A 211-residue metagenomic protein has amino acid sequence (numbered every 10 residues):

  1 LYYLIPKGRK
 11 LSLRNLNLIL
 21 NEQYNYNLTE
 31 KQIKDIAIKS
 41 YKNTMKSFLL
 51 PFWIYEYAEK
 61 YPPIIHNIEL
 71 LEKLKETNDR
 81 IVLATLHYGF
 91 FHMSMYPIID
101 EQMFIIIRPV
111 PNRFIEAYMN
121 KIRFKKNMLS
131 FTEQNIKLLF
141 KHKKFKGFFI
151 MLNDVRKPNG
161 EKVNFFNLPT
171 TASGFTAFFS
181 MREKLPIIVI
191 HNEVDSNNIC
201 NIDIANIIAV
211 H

Functional and structural regions predicted by a protein language model:
L1-V82, E116-K121, N127: Membrane-anchoring hydrophobic helices of lipid-metabolizing enzymes
L70, S94, Y118, F175-T176: Short, hydrophobic/aromatic alpha-helical segments in well-folded domains
L74, I98, R123, H142 (+1 more regions): A generic structural signal for well-ordered alpha-helical segments
T77-E133, N159-K162, L168-P169: Catalytic core of membrane glycerolipid acyltransferases/transacylases, capturing the structured, soluble-facing
L86, D154, A205-I207: Generic beta-structure capping elements
N135-L139: Short acidic active-site motifs
K141-S196: Membrane-associated lipid acylation/remodeling enzymes share a hydrophobic transmembrane-juxtamembrane segment
N201-H211: Short, electropositive alpha-helical surface patch
